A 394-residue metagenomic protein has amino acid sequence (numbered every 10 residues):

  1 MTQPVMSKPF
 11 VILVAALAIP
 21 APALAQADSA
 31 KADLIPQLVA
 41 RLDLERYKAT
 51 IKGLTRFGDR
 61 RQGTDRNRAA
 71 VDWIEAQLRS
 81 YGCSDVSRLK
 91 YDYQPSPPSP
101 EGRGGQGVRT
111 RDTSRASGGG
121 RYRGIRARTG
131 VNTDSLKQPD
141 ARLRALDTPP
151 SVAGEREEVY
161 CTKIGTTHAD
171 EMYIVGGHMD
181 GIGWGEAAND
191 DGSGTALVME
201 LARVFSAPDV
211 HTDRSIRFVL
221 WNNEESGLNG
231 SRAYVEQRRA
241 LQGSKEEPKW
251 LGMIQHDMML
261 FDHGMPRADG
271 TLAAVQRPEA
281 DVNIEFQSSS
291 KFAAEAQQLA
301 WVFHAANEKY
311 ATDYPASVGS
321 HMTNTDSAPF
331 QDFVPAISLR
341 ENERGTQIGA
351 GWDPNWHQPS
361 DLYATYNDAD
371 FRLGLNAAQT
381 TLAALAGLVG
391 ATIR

Functional and structural regions predicted by a protein language model:
P20-P22: N-terminal signal peptide c-region/cleavage motif recognized by signal peptidases
A27-D65, Y81, L89, Q94-G102 (+3 more regions): N-terminal capping segment at the start of a domain
D33-L42, T55-R66, A145-P150, D180-G192 (+5 more regions): Second-shell loop/turn segments in exported
Y47-T55, D85-L89, E158-T162, M172-G176 (+9 more regions): Structural recognition of the beta-strand scaffold that forms the well-ordered cores of secreted hydrolase catalytic
A49-T162: A non-catalytic alpha/beta surface segment that caps or lines the substrate-entry region of metallo-dependent hydrolase
V159-C161, V175-L228, T381: Alpha-helical metal-binding/catalytic segments enriched in His/Glu/Asp
W221-D326, D332-A336, E343: Metal-dependent peptidase/peptidase-like ectodomains
G345-R394: His/Asp/Glu-rich mid-to-C-terminal helical/loop segments that flank catalytic regions of hydrolases
